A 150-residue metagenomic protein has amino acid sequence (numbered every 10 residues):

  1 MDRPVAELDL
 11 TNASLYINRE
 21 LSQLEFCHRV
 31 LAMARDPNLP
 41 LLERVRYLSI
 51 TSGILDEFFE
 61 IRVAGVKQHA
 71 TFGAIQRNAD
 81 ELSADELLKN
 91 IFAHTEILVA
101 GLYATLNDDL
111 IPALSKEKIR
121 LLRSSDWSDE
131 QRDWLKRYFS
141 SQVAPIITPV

Functional and structural regions predicted by a protein language model:
M1-V150: N-terminal localization/anchoring segments of enzymes in phospholipid and broader phosphate metabolism
